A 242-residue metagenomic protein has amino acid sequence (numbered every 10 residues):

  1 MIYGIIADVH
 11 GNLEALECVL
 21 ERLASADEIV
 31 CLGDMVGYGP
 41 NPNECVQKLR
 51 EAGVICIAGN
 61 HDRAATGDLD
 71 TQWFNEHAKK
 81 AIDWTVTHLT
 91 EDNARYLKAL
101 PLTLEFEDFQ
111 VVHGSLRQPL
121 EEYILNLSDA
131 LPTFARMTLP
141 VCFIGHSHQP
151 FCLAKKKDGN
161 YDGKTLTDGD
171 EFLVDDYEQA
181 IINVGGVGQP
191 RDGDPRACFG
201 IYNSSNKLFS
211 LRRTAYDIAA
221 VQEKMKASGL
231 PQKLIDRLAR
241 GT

Functional and structural regions predicted by a protein language model:
M1-G4, L104-V111, D175-I181: Beta-strand-turn-beta hairpins that frame and shape the catalytic cleft of phosphate-ester-processing enzymes
M1-V54, K226: N-terminal active-site segment of His-dependent metallophosphoesterases
I6-A7, I29-D34, I55-N60, V112 (+2 more regions): Active-site neighborhood of phospho(di)ester-bond hydrolases with catalytic His/Asp-centered motifs
H10-A15, G37-P40, R63-T66, E105 (+3 more regions): Active-site environment of divalent metal-dependent phosphoester hydrolases
C18-R22, E44-Q47, D70-W73, L125-N126 (+2 more regions): Short, glycine/charged-enriched secondary-structure capping and boundary segments
C45, E51-T138: Active-site neighborhood of divalent metal-dependent phosphoester bond hydrolases
L127-F172, Y177-I181: Anionic-ligand binding region
K157-T242: Acidic, His/Gly-rich catalytic cores of divalent-metal-dependent hydrolytic chemistry
